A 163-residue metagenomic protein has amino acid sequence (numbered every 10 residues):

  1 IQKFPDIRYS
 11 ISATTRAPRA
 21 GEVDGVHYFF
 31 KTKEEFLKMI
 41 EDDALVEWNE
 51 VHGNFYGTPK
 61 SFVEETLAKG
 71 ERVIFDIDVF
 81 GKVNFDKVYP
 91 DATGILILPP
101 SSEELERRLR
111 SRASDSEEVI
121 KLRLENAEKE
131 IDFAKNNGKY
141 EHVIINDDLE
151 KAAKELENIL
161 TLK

Functional and structural regions predicted by a protein language model:
I1-P18: Short beta-strand-centered segment that lines the nucleotide-binding/catalytic pocket of NTP-utilizing
P5, Y89-T93, G138-Y140: Short glycine-/polar-rich loops that comprise or flank the Walker A/P-loop and associated switch/sensor motifs
S10, F29, T93-I95, H142-I144: Hydrophobic/aromatic beta-strand patches that form the interior of the parallel beta-sheet core in alpha/beta enzyme
T14-V73, V79-F80: ATP-dependent small-molecule kinase phosphotransfer cores that center on conserved nucleotide phosphate-binding segments
R19-A20, N84-F85, E103-R108, A152-E155: Switch/connector loops and helix/strand junctions flanking conserved nucleotide-binding motifs in nucleotide-processing
G21, E65-A68, D86-P90, A134-N137: Conserved catalytic network of the ASCE P-loop NTPase/AAA+ motor domain
V73-D78, K87-S111: Conserved phosphate-donor/acceptor-positioning beta-strand/loop module used by diverse small-molecule
R107, S111-D115, I131-K163: NTP-dependent small-molecule kinase module
